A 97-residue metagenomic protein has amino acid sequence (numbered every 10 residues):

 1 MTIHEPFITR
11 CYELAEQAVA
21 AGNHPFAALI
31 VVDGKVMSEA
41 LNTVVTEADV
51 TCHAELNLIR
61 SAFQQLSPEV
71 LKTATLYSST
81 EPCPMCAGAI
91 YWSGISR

Functional and structural regions predicted by a protein language model:
M1-H4, C52: Short acidic-aromatic active-site loops that bind/stabilize oxyanions
I3-A21: Short, basic/aromatic recognition patches
P6, K35, N57: Active-site phosphate/pyrophosphate-handling residues
C11, A27, L58: Conserved hydrophobic/aromatic pocket- or pore-lining residues that grip, position, or stack substrates in active sites
G22-F26, K72: Short, basic and Ser/Thr-rich N-terminal targeting/leader segments
F26-G34: Short beta-strand scaffold segments in enzyme catalytic cores
E39-R97: Zn2+-dependent cytidine deaminase-like catalytic core
